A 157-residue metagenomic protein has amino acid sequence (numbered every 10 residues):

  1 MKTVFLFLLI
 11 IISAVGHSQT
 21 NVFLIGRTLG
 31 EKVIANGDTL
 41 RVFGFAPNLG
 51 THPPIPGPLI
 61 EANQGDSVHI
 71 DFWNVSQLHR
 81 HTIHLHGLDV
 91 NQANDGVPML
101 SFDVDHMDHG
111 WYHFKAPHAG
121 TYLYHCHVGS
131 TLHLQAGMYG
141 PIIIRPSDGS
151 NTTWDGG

Functional and structural regions predicted by a protein language model:
T3-S13: Sec-dependent N-terminal signal peptides
H17-A93, M99-D103, D108-H109, I144 (+1 more regions): N-terminal, post-signal-peptide metal-ligating segments of extracellular/periplasmic oxidoreductases, dominated by
H127: Thiolate-centered catalytic microenvironments shared by cysteine-dependent enzyme domains
S130-L132: Short, solvent-exposed loop/turn segments at the edges of extracellular beta-sandwich modules
Q135-G157: Extracytoplasmic/periplasmic copper-protein system
